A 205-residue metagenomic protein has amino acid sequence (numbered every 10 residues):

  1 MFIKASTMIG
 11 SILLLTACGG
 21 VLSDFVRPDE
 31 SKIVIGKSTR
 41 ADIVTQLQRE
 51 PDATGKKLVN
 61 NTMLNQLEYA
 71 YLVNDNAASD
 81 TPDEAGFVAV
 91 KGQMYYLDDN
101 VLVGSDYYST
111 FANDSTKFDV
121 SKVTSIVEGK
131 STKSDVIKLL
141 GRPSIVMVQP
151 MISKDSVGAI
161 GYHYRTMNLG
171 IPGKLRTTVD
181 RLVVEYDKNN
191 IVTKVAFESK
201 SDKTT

Functional and structural regions predicted by a protein language model:
M1-C18: Sec-dependent bacterial lipoprotein signal peptides
G19-T205: Residues within mature, well-folded domains
